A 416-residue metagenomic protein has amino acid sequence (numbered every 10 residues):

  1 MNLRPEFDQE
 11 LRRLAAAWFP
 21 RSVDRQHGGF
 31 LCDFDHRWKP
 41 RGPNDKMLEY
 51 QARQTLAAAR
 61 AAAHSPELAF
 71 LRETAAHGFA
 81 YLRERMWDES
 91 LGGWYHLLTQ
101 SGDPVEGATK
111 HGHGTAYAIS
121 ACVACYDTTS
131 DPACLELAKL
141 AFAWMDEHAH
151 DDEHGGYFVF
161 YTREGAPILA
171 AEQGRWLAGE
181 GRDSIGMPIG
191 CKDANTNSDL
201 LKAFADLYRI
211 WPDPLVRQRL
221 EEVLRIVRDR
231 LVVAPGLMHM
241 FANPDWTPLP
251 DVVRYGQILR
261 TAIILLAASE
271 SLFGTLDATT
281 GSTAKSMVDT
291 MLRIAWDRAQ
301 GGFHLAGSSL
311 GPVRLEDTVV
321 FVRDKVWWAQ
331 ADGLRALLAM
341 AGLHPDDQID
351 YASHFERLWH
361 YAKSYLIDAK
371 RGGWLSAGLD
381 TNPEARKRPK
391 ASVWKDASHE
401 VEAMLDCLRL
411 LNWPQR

Functional and structural regions predicted by a protein language model:
M1-R416: Glycan-recognition and catalytic cores of secretory/periplasmic carbohydrate-active enzymes
